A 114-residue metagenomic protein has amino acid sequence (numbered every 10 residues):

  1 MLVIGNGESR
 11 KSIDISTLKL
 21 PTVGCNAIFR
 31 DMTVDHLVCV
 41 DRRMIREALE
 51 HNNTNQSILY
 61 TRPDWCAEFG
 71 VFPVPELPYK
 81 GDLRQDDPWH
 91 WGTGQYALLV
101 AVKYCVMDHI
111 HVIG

Functional and structural regions predicted by a protein language model:
M1-L2: Extreme N-terminal starter segment of soluble prokaryotic enzymes
E8, D14-H111: Acidic/Gly/His-enriched mid-domain segments of enzyme catalytic cores or analogous surface patches that mediate
